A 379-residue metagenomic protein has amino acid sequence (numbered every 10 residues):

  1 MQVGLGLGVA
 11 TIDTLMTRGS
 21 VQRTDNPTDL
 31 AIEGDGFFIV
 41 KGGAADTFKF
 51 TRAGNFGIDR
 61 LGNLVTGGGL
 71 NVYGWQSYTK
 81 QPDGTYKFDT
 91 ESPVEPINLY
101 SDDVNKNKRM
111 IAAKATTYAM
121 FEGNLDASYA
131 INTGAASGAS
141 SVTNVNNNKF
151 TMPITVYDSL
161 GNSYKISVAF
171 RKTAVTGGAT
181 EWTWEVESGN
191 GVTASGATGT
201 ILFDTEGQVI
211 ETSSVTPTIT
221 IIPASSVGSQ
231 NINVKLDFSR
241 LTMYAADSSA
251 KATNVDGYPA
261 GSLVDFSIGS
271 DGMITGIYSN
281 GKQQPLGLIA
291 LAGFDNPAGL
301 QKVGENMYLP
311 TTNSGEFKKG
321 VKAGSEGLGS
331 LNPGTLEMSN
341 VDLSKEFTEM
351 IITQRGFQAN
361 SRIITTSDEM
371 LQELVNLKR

Functional and structural regions predicted by a protein language model:
M1-E349, G356: Small/polar low-complexity and glycine-rich loop motifs
N360: Acidic/polar, glycine-anchored loop/turn motif associated with catalytic or activation segments that engage anionic
I363-I364: C-terminal structured subdomain/cap of oxidoreductase catalytic cores
M370-R379: Structured functional modules or segments
